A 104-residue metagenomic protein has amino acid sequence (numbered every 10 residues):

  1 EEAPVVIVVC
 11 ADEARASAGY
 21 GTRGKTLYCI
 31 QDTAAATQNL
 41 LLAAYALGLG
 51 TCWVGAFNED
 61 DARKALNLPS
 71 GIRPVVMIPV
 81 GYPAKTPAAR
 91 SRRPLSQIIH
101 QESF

Functional and structural regions predicted by a protein language model:
E1-A36: Glycine/small-residue-rich phosphate/adenosyl-binding loop
A11, A56, Y82: Short secondary-structure boundary segments
L40: Aromatic/hydrophobic pocket-lining residues that form π-stacking "cages" and hydrophobic walls in ligand
A44: Hydrophobic pocket-lining residues that define ligand/cofactor binding sites across diverse proteins
G48: Structured binding elements
T51-G55: Short beta-strand segments at enzyme active-site cores
D61-P74: Short, electropositive alpha-helical surface patch
V76-F104: C-terminal helix-cap and adjacent tail motif
